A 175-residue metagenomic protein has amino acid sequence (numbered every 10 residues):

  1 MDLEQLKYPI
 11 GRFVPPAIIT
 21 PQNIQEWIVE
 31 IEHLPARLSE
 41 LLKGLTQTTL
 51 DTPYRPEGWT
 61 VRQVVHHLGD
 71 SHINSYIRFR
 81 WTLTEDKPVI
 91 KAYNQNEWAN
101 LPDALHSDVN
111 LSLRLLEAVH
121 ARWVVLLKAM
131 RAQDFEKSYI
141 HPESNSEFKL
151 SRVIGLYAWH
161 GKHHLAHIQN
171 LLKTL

Functional and structural regions predicted by a protein language model:
M1-H33: Terminal targeting/low-complexity segments that flank the catalytic cores of oxidoreductases
M1-I10, V14, L50-E97, A121-V125 (+1 more regions): Short, contiguous alpha-helical
L3, P21-N23, E30, P102 (+5 more regions): Small-residue-biased structural context
T20-R55: Short, contiguous, helix-prone interaction/anchoring segments in small proteins
P21-I31, P35, V65, V109-L113 (+1 more regions): Amphipathic, non-membrane alpha-helical segments in soluble helical-bundle scaffolds
I28, E32, G44, R55-R62 (+4 more regions): Alpha-helix initiation and capping sites
V29-P35, S39-L41, A99-E136: Acidic/histidine-rich alpha-helical segments that form the ligand environment of transition-metal centers
